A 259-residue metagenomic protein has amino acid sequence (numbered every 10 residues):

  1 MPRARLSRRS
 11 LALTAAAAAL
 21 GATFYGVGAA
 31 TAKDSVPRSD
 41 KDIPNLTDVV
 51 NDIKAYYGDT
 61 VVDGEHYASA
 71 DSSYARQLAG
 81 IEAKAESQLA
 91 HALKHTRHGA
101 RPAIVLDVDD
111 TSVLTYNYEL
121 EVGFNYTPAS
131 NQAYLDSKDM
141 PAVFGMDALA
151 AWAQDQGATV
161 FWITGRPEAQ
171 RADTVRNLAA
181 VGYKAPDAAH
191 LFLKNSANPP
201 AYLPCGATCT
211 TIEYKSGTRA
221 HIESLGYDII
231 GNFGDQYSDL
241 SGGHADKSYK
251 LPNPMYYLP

Functional and structural regions predicted by a protein language model:
P2-L106: Non-catalytic pre-domain segments flanking phosphatase-related domains
K33-P44, S72, R171-P259: C-terminal cap/substrate-recognition subdomain and adjoining C-terminal extension of metal-dependent phosphatase-like
R38, G64-R76, Q132-M140, F161-R166 (+1 more regions): Second-shell loop/turn segments in exported
G80, K84, A100, A133 (+5 more regions): Extracytoplasmic/secreted proteins, especially bacterial periplasmic and envelope-associated proteins
K84, Q88-H95, T115-E119, L149-T159 (+2 more regions): Structured segments of extracytoplasmic/periplasmic soluble domains in secreted or envelope-associated proteins
A100-T115, W162: Asp-based phosphoryl-transfer active-site loop
D110, M146-L178, F192-L193, D235: Substrate-recognition element of Asp-dependent hydrolases with the DxDx(T/V) motif
L120-S137: A solvent-exposed, charged loop/short amphipathic helix patch at secondary-structure junctions
